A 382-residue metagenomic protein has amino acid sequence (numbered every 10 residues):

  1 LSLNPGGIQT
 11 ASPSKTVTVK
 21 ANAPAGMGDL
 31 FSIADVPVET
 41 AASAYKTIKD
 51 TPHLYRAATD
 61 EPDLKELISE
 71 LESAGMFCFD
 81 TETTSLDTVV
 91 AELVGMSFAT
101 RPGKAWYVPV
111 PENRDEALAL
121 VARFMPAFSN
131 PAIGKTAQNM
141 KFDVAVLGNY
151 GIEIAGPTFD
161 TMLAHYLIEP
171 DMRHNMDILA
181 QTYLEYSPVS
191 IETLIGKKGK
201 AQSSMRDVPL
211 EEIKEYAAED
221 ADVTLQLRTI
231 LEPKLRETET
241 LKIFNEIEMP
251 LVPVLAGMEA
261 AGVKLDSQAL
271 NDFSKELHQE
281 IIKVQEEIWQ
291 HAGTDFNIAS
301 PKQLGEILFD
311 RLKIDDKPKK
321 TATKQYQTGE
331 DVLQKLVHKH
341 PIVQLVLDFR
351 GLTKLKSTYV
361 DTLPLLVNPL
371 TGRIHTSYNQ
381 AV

Functional and structural regions predicted by a protein language model:
L1-P111, S129-P131, Q138-M140, A155 (+6 more regions): Conserved "right-hand" nucleotidyltransferase catalytic core of DNA-directed polymerases
E116-A132: Short, basic/hydrophobic alpha-helical segments
F142-N149, I307: Phosphate- and divalent-cation-binding pockets in alpha/beta enzyme and binding domains that engage nucleotide-derived
Y150-I154: Helix-loop-beta element that forms the nucleotide-linked donor phosphate-binding surface in glycosyltransferases
D160: Acyl-group handoff/entry surfaces in thioester-processing enzymes
L163-I168: Long, compositionally biased intrinsically disordered terminal regions
